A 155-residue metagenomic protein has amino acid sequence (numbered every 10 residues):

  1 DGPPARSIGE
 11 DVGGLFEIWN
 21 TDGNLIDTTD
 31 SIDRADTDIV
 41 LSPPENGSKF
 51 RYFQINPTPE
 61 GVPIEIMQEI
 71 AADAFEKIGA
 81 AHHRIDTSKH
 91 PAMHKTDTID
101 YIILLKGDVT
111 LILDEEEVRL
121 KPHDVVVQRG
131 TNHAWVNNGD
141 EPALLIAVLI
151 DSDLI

Functional and structural regions predicted by a protein language model:
D1-R34: N-terminal leader/capping segments at the start of a protein or of a new domain
F16-E17, F50, I102, H133: A broad, low-specificity signal marking well-ordered, structured residues that form hydrophobic/aromatic
D22-A35, V40-P43, D151-I155: Non-heme Fe(II)/2-oxoglutarate
K49-T96, R129-N132: Conserved short histidine dyad/triad with adjacent acidic residue
Y52, Y101, E117, V125-V127 (+1 more regions): Conserved hydrophobic/aromatic beta-strand scaffold that supports enzyme active sites
S88-P122: A short beta-strand-loop-beta hairpin characteristic of the jelly-roll/cupin
E117-K121, G130-L154: Ligand-binding loop in jelly-roll beta-barrel domains
